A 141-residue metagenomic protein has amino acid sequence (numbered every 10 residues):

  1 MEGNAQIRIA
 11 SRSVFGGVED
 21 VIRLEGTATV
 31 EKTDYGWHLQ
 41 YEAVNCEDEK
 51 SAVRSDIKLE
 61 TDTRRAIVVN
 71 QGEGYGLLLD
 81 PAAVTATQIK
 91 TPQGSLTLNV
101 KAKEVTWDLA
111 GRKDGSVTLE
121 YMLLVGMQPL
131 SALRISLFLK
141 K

Functional and structural regions predicted by a protein language model:
M1-T118, Q128-L130, K140: N-terminal intrinsically disordered, cationic/polar leader segments that include organellar targeting peptides
L133: Charged phosphate-binding loop/patch that engages nucleotide di/tri-phosphates or the phosphate backbone of nucleic
